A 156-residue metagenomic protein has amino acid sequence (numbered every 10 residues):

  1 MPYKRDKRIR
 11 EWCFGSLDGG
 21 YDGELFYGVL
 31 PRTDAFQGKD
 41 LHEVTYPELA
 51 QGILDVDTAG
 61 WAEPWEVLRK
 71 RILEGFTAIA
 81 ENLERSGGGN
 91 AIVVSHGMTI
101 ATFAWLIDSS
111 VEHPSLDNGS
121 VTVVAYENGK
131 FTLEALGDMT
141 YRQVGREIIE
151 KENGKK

Functional and structural regions predicted by a protein language model:
M1-V44: Phosphate-coordination/substrate-recognition cap region in phosphate-metabolizing enzymes
P2-R5, G87-V94: Short glycine-rich phosphate-binding loop at a beta-alpha junction
L30-V67: Short glycine/proline- and acidic residue-enriched helix-loop micro-motifs that form flexible lids or anion-recognition
Y46-P47, D55, S110-T132: Domain-level recognition of soluble alpha/beta enzyme cores, biased toward histidine phosphatases/phosphomutases
P64, L68-I79: Alpha-helical packing segments of well-folded alpha/beta enzyme cores
I79-G89: Glycine-rich phosphate-binding loop signature in dinucleotide/nucleotide-binding domains
E134-K156: Acidic, His/Gly-rich catalytic cores of divalent-metal-dependent hydrolytic chemistry
